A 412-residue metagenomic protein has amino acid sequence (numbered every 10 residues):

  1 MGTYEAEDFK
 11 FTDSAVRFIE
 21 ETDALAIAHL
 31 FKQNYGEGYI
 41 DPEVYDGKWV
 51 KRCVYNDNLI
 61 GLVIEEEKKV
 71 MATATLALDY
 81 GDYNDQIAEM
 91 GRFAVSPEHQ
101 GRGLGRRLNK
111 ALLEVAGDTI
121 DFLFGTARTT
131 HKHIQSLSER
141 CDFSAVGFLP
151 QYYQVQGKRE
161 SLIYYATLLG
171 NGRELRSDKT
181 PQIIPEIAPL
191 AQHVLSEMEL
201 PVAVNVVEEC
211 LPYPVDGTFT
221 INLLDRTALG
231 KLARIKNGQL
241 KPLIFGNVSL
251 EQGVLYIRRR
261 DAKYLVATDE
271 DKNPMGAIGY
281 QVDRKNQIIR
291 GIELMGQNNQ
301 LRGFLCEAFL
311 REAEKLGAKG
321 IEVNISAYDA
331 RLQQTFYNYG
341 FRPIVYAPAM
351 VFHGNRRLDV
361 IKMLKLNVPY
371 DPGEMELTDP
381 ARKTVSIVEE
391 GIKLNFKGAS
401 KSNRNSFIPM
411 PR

Functional and structural regions predicted by a protein language model:
G2-V44, V63-E66, I163, N171 (+4 more regions): Short amphipathic alpha-helix that is part of the acyltransferase structural core
A6, T126, S144-E160, R342-N355: Conserved catalytic-core motifs of GNAT/GCN5-like acyltransferases
E21, A28-P97, K236-I288, I292-G296: A conserved beta-strand-loop-helix scaffold within acyl/acetyltransferase catalytic domains
V95, G101-E114, R140, N298-E312: Conserved acetyl-CoA-binding loop-helix of GNAT-fold acetyltransferases
S96-E98, R128, Q297, S326: Residue-level recognition of the GNAT/N-acetyltransferase active site
A116-R128, K315-I325: Conserved GNAT acetyl-CoA-binding A-motif
T129-G147, K158, Y328-V345: Conserved active-site alpha-helix within GNAT-family acetyltransferase domains
Y153-I183, F352-V388: C-terminal "cap" of GNAT-fold acetyltransferases
